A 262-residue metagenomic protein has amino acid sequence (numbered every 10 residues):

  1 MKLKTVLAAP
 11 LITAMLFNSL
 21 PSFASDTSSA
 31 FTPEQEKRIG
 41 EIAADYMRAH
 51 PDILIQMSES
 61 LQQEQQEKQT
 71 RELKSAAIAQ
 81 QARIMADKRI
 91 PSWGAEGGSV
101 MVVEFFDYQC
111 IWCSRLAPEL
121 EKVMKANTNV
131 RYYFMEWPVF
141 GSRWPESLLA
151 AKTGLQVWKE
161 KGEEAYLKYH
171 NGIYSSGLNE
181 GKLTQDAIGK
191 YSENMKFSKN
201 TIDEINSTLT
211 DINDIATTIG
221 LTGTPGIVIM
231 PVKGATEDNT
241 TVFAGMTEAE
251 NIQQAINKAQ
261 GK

Functional and structural regions predicted by a protein language model:
K2-L20, S25, A95-F134: Gly/lys/ser-thr-rich phosphate-binding loops in alpha/beta enzymes that coordinate phosphoanhydride or phosphate groups
K2-T5, M15-Q81, K262: N-terminal targeting signals for export/organelle localization
T5, S28-E36, G40-A44, G189-K262: C-terminal cap of thioredoxin/glutaredoxin-like
P33-K37, R48, I111-S114, W144-L148 (+5 more regions): Soluble non-cytosolic domains of exported or imported proteins
E36, G40, A44, P51 (+9 more regions): Extracytoplasmic/secreted envelope proteins and their assembly/folding machinery, especially bacterial periplasmic
A82-V100: A short beta-strand-turn-helix
V103, Y108, S114-E193, T217-T222: Structural alpha/beta surface segment adjacent to cysteine/selenocysteine redox centers across thiol/disulfide enzymes
